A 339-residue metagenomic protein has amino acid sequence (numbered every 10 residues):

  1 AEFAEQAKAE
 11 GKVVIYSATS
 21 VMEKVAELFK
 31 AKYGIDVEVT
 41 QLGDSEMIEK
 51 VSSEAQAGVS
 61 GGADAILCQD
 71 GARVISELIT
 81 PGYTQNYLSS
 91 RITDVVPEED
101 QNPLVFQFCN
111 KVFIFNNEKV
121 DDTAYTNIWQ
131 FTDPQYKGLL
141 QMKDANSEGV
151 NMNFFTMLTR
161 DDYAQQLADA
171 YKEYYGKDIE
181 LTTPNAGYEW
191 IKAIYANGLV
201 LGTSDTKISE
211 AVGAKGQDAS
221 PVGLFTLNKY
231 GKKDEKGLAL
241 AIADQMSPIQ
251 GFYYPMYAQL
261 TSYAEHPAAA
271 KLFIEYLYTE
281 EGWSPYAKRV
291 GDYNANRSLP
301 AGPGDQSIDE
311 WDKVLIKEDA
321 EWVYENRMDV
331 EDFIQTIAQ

Functional and structural regions predicted by a protein language model:
A1, V314-Q339: Conserved C-terminal helix/tail region of periplasmic/extracytoplasmic solute-binding proteins
A1-K8, A18-D36, K288: Short, polar/charged alpha-helical segment
Q6-K8, A57-G61, L104-F108, D133-Q135 (+4 more regions): Extracellular/periplasmic catalytic domains that process cell-envelope and extracellular macromolecules
Y16-A26, E38-E54, S60-G213: Extracytoplasmic ligand-binding site segments that recognize negatively charged/polar headgroups
V59-C68, L201, D218-T226, A241: Paired acidic/hydrophobic, glycine-rich loop segments that form the ligand-binding mouth/hinge of periplasmic-binding
A72-E77, S220-A239: A ligand-binding cleft/hinge motif common to bilobed small-molecule-binding domains
V95, F108-K111, I191-I194, K236-S262: Periplasmic-binding protein-like
G251-E318: Mature extracytoplasmic/periplasmic domains
